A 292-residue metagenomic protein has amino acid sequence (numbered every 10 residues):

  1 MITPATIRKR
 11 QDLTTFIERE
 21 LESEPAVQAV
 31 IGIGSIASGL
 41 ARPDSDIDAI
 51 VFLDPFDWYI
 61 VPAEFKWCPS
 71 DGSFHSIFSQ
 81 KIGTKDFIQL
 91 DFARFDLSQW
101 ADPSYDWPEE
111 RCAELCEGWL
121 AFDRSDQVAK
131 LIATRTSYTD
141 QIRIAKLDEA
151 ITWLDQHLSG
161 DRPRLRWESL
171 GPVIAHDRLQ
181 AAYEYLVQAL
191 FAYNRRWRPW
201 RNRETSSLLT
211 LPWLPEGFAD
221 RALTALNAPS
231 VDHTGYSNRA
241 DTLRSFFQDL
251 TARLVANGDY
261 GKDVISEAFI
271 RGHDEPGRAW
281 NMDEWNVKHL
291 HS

Functional and structural regions predicted by a protein language model:
M1-I31: Helical scaffold of the NTase/Pol beta-like nucleotidyltransferase catalytic core
M1-I7, C68-L170, R271-E275, W280 (+1 more regions): Conserved NTP/Mg2+-binding pocket subregion across the NTase superfamily
I7-T14, A49-F56, I151, Y185 (+1 more regions): A broad, low-specificity signal for short, low-complexity segments enriched in glycine/proline and polar/charged
E24-S35, A121-A129, Y260-R271: Short N-terminal helix-initiation segments at or just after the protein's N-terminus
I31-D96: Catalytic metal-binding acidic patch
R42-S45, P103-D106, N202-E204: Short aromatic-enriched loop/helix-cap "lid" or pocket-rim segments at secondary-structure transitions that line
T136-S292: Conserved nucleotidyltransferase catalytic core and NTase-mimicking acidic/glycine-rich helix/loop elements in nucleic
